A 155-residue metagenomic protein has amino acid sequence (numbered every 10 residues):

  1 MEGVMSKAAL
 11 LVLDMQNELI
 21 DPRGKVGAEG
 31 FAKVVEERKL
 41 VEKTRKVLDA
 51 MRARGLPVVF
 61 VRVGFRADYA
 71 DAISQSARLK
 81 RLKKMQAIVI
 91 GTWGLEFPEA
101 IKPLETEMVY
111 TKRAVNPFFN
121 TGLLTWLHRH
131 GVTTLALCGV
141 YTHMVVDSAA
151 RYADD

Functional and structural regions predicted by a protein language model:
M1-L104: Active-site acidic carboxylates
M15-E18, K112, S148: Generic detector of well-ordered alpha-helical packing
K33, G139-T142: Alpha-helix N-cap/helix-initiation motif
T44-V47, L123, A149: Hydrophobic residues within alpha-helices that form the first helical element adjacent to the glycine-rich loop
R66, P117, T142: Positions that flank functional sites
I90-G139: Internal catalytic-core helix/loop-beta-alpha segment that presents or stabilizes conserved functional determinants
T142-A149: Short glycine/serine/threonine-rich phosphate/pyrophosphate-binding segments that cradle anionic phosphate groups
A153: Short conserved active-site loop signatures built around small residues
